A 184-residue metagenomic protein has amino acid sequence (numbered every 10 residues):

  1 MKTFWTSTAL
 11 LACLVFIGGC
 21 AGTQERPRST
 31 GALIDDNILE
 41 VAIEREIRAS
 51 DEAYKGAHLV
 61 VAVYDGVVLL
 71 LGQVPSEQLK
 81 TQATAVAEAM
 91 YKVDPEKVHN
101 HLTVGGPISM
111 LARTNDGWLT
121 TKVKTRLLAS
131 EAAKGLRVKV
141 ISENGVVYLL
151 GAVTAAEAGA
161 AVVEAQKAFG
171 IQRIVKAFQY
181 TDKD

Functional and structural regions predicted by a protein language model:
K2-W5, L14-D184: N-terminal targeting leaders
L10-L11: Classic N-terminal secretory signal peptides
